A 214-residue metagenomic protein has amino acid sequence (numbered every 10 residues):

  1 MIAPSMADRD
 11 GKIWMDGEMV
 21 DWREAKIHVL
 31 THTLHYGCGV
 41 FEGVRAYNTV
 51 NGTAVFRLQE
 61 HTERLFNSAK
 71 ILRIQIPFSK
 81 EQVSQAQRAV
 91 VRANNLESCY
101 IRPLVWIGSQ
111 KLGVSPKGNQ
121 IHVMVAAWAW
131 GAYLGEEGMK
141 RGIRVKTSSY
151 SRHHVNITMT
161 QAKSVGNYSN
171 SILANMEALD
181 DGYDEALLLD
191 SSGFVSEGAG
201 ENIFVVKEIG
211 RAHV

Functional and structural regions predicted by a protein language model:
M1-F78, Q82-A89, L112-R211: Helix-start/capping segments and mature chain N-termini
R92-C99: Short secondary-structure junctions
W106-K111: Short, internal active-site loops enriched in acidic
